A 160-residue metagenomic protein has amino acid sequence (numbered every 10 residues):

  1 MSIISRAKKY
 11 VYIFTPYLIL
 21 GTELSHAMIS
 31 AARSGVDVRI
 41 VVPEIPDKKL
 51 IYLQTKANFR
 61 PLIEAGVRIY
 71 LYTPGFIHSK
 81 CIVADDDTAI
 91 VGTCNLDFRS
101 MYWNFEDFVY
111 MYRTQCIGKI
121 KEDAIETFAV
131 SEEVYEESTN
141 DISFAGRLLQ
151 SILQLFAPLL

Functional and structural regions predicted by a protein language model:
I3-K9: Secondary-structure "cap/kink" motif recognition
Y10-Y12, Y17-L160: PLD/PLD-like phosphodiesterase catalytic module centered on the HKD motif
